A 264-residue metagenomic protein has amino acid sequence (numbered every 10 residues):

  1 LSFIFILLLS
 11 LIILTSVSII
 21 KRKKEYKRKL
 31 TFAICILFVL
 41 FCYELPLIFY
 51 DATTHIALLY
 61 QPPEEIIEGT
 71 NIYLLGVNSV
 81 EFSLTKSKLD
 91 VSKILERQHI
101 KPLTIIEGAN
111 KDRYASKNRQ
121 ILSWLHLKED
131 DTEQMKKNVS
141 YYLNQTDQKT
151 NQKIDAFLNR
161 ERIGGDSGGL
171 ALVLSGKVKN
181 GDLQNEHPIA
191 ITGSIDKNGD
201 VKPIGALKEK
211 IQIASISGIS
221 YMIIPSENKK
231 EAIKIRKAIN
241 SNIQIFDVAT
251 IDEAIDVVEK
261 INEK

Functional and structural regions predicted by a protein language model:
L1-K264: Peripheral, non-AAA+ core regions of ATP-driven protein-machinery
